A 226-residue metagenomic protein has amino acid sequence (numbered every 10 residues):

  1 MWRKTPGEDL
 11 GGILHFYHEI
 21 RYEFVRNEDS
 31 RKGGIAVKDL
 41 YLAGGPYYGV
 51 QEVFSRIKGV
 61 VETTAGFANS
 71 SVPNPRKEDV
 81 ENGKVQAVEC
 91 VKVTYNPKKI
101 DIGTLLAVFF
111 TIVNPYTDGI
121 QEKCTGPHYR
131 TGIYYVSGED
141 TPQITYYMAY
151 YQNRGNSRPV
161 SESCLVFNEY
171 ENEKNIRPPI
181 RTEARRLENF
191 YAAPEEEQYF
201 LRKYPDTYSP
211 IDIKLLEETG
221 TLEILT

Functional and structural regions predicted by a protein language model:
W2, F16-T226: Flexible coil/turn and secondary-structure edge motifs
W2-I13: Positively charged N-terminal leader segments that act as targeting/secretion signals
